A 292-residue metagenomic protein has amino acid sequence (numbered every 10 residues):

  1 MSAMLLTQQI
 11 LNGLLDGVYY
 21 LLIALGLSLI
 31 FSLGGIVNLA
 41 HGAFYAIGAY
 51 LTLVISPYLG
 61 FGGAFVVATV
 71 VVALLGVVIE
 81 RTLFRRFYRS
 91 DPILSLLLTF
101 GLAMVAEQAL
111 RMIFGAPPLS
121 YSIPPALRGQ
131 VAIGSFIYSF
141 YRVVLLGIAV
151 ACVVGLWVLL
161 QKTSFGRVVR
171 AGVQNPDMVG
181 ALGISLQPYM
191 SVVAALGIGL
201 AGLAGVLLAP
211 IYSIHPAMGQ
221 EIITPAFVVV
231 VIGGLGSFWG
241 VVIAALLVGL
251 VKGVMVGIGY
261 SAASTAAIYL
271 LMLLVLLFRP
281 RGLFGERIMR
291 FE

Functional and structural regions predicted by a protein language model:
M1-L22, L51, F61-G63, S90-S95 (+6 more regions): Membrane-interfacial amphipathic/re-entrant helices at transmembrane-helix boundaries
S2-Y19, Y138, L159-S164, M190-V230 (+1 more regions): Inter-helical junctions in multi-pass inner-membrane proteins, predominant in energy-converting antiporter-like
L5, T82, I113, Q174-A181 (+2 more regions): Cytosolic-side transmembrane-helix boundaries in multi-pass membrane proteins
L11, L33-V78, T82, F87 (+1 more regions): Membrane-embedded helix boundary and interhelical linker motif in transport proteins
V18, L27-A49, R89-L94, F165 (+6 more regions): Short, non-helical or kinked segments that cap or interrupt transmembrane helices
L59-A103, A109, I243-V248, R279-P280: Alpha-helical transmembrane segments within multi-pass membrane transporters and channels
R86-F87, D91-K162, P188-V192, V254 (+3 more regions): Transmembrane helix-bundle core of multi-pass membrane transporters and related energy-transducing complexes
F136-I214, F238-I243: Helix-loop-helix "hairpin" substructures at the membrane interface of multi-pass membrane proteins
